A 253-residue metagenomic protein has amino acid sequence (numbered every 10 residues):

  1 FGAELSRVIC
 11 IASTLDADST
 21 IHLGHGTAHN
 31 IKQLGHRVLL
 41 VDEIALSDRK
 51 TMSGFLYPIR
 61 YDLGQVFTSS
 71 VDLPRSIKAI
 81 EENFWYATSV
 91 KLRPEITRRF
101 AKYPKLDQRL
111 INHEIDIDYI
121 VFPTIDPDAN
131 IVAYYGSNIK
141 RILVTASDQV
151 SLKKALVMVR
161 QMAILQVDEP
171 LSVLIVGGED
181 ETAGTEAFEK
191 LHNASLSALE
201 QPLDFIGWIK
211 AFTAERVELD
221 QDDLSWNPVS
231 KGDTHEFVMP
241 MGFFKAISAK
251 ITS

Functional and structural regions predicted by a protein language model:
F1, I31-Y86: Phosphate-binding loop that captures ATP/GTP phosphates
F1-E4, D168-S253: C-terminal lobe/tail of nucleotide-utilizing enzymes
F1-R37, D72-R75, M241-S248: Extreme N-terminal, non-catalytic leader segments that precede Walker-type/kinase nucleotide-binding cores
A12-A17, V41-A45, T88-K91, P123-D126 (+3 more regions): Structural motif
L23, T27, I31, I59 (+8 more regions): Helical mechanochemical/support elements of P-loop NTPase systems and associated helical scaffolds
V71-I77, L106-N112, A129-I131: Short, charged beta->alpha transition segments
R93-Q108: Short glycine-rich substrate-engagement loop in P-loop NTPases that contacts/grips substrate
N112-I115, Y119-W208: Conserved catalytic-core segment of NTP-binding enzymes
